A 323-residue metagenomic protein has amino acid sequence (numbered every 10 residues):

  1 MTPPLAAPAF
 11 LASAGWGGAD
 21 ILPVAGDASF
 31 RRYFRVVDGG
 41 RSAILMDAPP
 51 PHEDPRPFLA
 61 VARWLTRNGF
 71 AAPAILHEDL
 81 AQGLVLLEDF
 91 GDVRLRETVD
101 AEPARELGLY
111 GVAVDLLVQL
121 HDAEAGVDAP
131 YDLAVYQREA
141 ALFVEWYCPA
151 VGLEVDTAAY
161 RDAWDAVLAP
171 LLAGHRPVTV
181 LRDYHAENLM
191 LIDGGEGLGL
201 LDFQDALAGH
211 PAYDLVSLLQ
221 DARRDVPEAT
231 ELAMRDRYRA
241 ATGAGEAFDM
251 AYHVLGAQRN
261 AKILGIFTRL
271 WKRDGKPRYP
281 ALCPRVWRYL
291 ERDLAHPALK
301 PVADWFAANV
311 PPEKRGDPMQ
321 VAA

Functional and structural regions predicted by a protein language model:
M1-L84, V178, I192-G199, A307-A323: Conserved NTP-binding catalytic cores of kinases and kinase-like/nucleotidyltransferase enzymes across multiple kinase
A7, A12, A125-V135, E139-V180 (+2 more regions): An alpha-helical support segment within catalytic cores of ATP-dependent transferases
P23, F30-V37, L45, I75 (+4 more regions): Active-site acidic catalytic loop and adjacent metal/ATP-binding pocket of ATP-dependent phosphoryl transfer enzymes
R31-A134, L142, P149, L153 (+1 more regions): ATP-binding pocket architecture of kinase catalytic cores
F58, E106-A113, Y136, T157-W164 (+2 more regions): Hydrophobic packing residues in well-ordered alpha-helices of helical domains and bundles
L142-A150, P211-A244, A257-D274, V286-L294: Active-site activation/catalytic loop segments of kinase-like enzymes and analogous catalytic loops in related
A244-V254: Acidic, serine/threonine- and proline-rich low-complexity regulatory regions
G265-A323: ATP/Mg2+ or Mg2+-diphosphate-binding catalytic cores that bind nucleotide phosphates or diphosphates via glycine-rich
